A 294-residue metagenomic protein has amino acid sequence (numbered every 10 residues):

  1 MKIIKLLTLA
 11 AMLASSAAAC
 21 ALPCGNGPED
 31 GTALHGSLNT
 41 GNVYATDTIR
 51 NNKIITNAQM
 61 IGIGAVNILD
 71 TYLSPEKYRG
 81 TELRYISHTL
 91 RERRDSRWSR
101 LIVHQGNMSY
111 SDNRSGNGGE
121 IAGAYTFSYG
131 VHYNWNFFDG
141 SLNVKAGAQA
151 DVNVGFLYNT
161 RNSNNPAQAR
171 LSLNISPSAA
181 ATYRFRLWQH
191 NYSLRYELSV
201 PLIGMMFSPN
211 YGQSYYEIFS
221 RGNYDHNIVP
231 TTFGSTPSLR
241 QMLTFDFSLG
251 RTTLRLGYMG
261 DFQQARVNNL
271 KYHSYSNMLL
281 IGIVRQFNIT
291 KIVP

Functional and structural regions predicted by a protein language model:
C20-R97: Short glycine/proline- and aromatic-enriched beta-strand/turn motifs that initiate or cap beta-hairpins
A45-I55, R91-L101, N134-V144, R186-S193 (+2 more regions): Short loop/turn motifs that connect adjacent beta-strands in outer-membrane beta-barrel proteins
Q59-I63, L101-H104, A146-A148, L194-L198 (+2 more regions): Membrane-embedded beta-strand positions of outer-membrane beta-barrel proteins
I63, Y85-R93, Y125-W135, A148 (+4 more regions): Residues on the lipid-exposed face of transmembrane beta-strands in outer-membrane beta-barrel proteins
I63-L69, G106-D112, A150-Y158, F185 (+4 more regions): Transmembrane beta-strands of outer-membrane beta-barrel pores
K77-Y85, G119-F127, L142, A167-P177 (+2 more regions): Residues that define the transmembrane beta-barrel architecture of outer-membrane proteins
N164-R251: Outer-membrane beta-barrel transmembrane domain signature
S276-P294: Outer-membrane beta-barrel "beta-signal"
